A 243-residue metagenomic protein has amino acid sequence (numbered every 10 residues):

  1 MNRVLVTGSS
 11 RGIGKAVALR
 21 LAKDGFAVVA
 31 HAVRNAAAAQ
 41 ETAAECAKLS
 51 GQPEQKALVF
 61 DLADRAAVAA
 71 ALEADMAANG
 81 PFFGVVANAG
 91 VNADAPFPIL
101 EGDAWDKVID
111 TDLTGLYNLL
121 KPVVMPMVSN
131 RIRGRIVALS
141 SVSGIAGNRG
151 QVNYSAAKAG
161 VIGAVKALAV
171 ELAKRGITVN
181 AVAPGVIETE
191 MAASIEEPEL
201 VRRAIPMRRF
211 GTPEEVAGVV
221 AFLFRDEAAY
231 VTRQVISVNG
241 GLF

Functional and structural regions predicted by a protein language model:
S10-G12: Conserved glycine-rich cofactor-binding loop
F26-E41: Conserved glycine-rich Rossmann-like NAD(P)H-binding loop of the short-chain dehydrogenase/reductase
P96-F97, E101-I109, V201: Substrate-binding pocket helix/loop in short-chain dehydrogenase/reductase
L120, A157, V165: Active-site helix of classical SDR
M125, S129, V170-K174, A229: Alpha-helical segment proximal to the catalytic Tyr-Lys
S141: Residue(s) in the substrate-gating loop at a strand-loop-helix junction that position the organic substrate next
F210-V238: C-terminal substrate-recognition "lid" of short-chain dehydrogenase/reductases
